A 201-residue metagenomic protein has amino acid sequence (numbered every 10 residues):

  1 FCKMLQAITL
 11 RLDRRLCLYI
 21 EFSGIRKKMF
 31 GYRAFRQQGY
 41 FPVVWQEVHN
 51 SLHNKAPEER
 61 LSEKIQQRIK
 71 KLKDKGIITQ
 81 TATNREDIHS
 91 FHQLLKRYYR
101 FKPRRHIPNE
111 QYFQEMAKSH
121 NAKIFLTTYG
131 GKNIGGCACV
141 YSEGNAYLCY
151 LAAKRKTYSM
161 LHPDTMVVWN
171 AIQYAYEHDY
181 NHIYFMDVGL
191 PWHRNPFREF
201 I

Functional and structural regions predicted by a protein language model:
F1-R26, F30: A gly/proline- and charged-residue-enriched helix-loop-helix capping module
C2-L10, S159-Q173: Conserved acetyl-CoA-binding loop-helix of GNAT-fold acetyltransferases
L5-D13, L72, L95-Y98, I201: Hydrophobic, Leu/Ile/Phe/Ala-enriched alpha-helical segments that form helix-helix packing faces
R14-G24, A175-D187: Conserved GNAT acetyl-CoA-binding A-motif
G24-M160, Q173-Y174, L190-P191: A conserved beta-strand-loop-helix scaffold within acyl/acetyltransferase catalytic domains
H89, T165-W169, N195, E199: A structural signal for well-ordered alpha-helical segments within the folded catalytic domains of diverse enzymes
F185-I201: Conserved catalytic-core subdomain
